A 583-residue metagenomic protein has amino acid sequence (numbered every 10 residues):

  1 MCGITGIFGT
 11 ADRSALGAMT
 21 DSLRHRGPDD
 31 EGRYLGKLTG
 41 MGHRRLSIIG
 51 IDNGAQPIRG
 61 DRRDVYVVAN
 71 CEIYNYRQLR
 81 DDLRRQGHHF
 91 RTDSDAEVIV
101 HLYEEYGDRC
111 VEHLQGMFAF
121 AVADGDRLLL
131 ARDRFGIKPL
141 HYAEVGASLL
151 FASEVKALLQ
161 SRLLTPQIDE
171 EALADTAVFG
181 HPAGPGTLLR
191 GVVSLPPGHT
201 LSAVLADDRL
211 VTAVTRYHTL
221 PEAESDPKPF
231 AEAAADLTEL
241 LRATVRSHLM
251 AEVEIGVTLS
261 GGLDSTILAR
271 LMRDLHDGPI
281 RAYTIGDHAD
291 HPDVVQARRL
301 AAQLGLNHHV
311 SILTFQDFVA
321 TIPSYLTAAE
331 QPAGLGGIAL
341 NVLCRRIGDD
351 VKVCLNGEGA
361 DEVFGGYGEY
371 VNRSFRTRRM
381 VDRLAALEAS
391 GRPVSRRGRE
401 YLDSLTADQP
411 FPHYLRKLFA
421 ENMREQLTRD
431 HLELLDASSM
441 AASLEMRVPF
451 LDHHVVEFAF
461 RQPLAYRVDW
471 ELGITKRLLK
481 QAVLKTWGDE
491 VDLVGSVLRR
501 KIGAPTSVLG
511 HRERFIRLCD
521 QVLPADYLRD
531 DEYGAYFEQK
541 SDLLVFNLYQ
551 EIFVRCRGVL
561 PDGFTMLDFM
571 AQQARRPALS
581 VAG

Functional and structural regions predicted by a protein language model:
M1-A328, L340: Cysteine-centered catalytic environments shared across enzyme families
M1-I4, Q160, R190-P196, L210 (+2 more regions): Adenosyl-5′-phosphate
R63, S94-A96, I168, L237 (+7 more regions): A generic structural signal for residues located within well-ordered alpha-helices of large catalytic or ligand-binding
H89-D93, D287, R378-L387, K501: A conserved active-site-flanking secondary-structure segment within enzyme catalytic domains
A235-G256, R346-D350, Q426-L434, I552 (+2 more regions): Phosphate/ATP-binding catalytic cores across multiple sugar-kinase/actin-like superfamilies, primarily ASKHA
A289-C344, G348-D350, E369-R379, D408-L415 (+2 more regions): ATP-dependent adenylate-handling ligase core
V351-D361, G365-Y367: Short acidic/histidine-rich active-site segments
